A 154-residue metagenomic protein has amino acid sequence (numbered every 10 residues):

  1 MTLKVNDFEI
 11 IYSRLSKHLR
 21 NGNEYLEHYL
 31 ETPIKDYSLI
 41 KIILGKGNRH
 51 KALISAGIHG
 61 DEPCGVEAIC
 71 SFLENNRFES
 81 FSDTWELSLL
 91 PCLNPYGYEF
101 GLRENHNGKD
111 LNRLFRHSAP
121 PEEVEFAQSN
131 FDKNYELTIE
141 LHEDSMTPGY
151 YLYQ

Functional and structural regions predicted by a protein language model:
M1-I40: Short glycine- and acidic-rich boundary segments immediately preceding or forming the N-terminal edge of structured
L3, E27-T32, K46, R77 (+2 more regions): Short, flexible coil/linker segments at or flanking structured domains
V5-R14, L44-G45, P63-E67, L93-Y96: Short low-complexity stretches enriched in small and charged residues
I10, L15, L19, L44 (+3 more regions): Residue-level detector of solvent-exposed, low-hydrophobicity positions
L39-R49: Short beta-strand-to-loop junctions in surface cap/lid or active-site-entrance loops
R49-K51, P63-Q154: Active-site/substrate-binding loop(s) of hydrolase catalytic cores
A52-G57: Short glycine-rich or small-residue beta-strand-to-loop segments that form or flank ligand, phosphate, metal/Fe-S
